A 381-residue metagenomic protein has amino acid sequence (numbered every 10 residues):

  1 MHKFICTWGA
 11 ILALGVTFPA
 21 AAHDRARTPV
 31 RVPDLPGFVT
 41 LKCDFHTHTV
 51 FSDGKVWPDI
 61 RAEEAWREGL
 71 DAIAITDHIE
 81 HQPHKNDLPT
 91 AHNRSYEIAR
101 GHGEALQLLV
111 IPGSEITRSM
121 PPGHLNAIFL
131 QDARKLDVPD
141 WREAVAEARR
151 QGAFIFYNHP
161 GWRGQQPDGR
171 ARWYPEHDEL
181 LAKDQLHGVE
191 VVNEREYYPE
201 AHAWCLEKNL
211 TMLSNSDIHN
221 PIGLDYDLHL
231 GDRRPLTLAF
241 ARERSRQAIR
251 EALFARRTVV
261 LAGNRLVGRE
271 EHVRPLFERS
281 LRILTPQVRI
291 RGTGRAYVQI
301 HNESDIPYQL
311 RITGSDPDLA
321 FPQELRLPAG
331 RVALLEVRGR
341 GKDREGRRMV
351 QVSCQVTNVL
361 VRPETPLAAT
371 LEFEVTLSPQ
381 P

Functional and structural regions predicted by a protein language model:
H2, H23-C43, A62, M120-Q131 (+1 more regions): Charged catalytic cores and adjacent phosphate/nucleic-acid-binding surfaces used for phosphate/nucleic-acid chemistry
H2-I5, W141: Structural motif marking the loop-to-transmembrane transition
T7-T17: Bacterial N-terminal signal peptides
L14-G15, P58-I60, P89, H229 (+1 more regions): Hydrophobic alpha-helical membrane context
F18-A22: Sec/Tat signal peptide C-region and signal peptidase I cleavage site
A26-F154, N158, Q166-P167, D184 (+2 more regions): A metal-dependent hydrolase metal-coordination microenvironment
E80-H81, R163-G164, H219-I222: Short gly/pro/ser/thr-enriched loop/turn and capping motifs at secondary-structure boundaries
